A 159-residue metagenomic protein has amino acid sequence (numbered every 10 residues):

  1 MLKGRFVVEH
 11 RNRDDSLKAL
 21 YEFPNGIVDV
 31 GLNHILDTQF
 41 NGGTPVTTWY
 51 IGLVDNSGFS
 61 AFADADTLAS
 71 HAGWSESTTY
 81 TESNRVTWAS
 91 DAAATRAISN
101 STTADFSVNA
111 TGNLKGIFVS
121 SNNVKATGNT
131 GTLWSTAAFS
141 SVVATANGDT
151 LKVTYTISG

Functional and structural regions predicted by a protein language model:
M1-K115, S121-G159: Small cysteine-rich, disulfide-bonded extracellular modules of the LU/uPAR three-finger superfamily and closely related
